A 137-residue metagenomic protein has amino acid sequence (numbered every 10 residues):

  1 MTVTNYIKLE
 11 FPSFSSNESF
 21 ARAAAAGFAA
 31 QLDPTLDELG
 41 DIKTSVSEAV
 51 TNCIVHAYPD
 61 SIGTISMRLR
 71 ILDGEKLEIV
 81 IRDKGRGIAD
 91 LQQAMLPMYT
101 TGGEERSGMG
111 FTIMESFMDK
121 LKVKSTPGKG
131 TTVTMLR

Functional and structural regions predicted by a protein language model:
M1-K8, C53-R137: Conserved beta-strand-loop-beta-strand hairpin that lines the nucleotide-binding pocket of ATP/GTP-utilizing enzymes
K8-S19: STAS-typified acidic loop motif
A23-S47, R106: Conserved short strand/loop->alpha-helix "switch" segment adjacent to the catalytic nucleotide/phosphoryl-transfer site
E48-N52: Conserved polar catalytic motif of the HATPase_c/GHKL fold
